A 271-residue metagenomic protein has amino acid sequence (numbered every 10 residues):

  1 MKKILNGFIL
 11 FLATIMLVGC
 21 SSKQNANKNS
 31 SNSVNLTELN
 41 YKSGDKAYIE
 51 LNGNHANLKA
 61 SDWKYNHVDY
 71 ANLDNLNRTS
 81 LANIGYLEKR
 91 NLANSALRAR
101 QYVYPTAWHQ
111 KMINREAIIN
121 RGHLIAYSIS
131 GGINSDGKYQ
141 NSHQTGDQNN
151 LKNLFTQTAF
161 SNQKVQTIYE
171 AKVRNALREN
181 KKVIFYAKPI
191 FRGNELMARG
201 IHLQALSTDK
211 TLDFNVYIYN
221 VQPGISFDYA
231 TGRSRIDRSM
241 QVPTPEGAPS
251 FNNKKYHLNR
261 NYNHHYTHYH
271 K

Functional and structural regions predicted by a protein language model:
M1-L5: Positively charged n-region of N-terminal signal peptides that target proteins for export
G7-A13: Sec-dependent N-terminal signal peptides
M16-G19: C-terminal motif of bacterial Sec signal peptides marking the signal peptidase cleavage site
S21-Q24: Bacterial signal peptide processing site
K42-N72, D209-T211, G224, R233-S239 (+1 more regions): N-terminal accessory interaction module
G44-A107: Glycine/proline-rich, flexible active-site/cofactor-binding loop segments that harbor closely spaced acidic
S80-Y266: Domain-level detector of nuclease and nuclease-like folds in predominantly extracellular/periplasmic contexts
